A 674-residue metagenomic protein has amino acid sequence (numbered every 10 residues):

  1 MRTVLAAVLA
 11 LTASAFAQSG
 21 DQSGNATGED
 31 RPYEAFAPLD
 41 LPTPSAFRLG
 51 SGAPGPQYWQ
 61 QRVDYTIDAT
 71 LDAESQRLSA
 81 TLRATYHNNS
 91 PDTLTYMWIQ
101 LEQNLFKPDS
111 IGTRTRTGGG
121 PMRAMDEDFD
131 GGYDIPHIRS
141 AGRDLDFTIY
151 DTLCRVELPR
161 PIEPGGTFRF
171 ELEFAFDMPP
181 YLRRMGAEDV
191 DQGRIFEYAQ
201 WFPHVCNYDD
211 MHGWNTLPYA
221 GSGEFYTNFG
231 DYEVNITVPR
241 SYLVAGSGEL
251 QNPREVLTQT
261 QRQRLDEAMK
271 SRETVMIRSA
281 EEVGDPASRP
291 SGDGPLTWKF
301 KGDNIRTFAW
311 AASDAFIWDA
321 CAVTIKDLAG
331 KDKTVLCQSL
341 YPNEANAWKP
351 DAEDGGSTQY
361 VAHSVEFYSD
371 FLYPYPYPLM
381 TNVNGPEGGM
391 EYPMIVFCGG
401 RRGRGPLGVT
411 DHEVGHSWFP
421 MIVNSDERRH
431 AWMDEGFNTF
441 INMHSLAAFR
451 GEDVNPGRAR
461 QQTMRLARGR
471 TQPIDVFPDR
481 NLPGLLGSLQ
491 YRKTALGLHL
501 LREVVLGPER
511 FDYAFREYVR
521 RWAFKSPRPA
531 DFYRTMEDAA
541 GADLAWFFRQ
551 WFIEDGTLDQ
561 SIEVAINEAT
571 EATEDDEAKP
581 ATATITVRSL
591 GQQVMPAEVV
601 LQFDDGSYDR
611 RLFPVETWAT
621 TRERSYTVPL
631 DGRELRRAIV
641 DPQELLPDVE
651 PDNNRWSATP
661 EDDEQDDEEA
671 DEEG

Functional and structural regions predicted by a protein language model:
Q18-S79, A545-W546, Q550: N-terminal, polar/Ser/Thr-rich
G24-G28, R77, H87, T93-L94 (+6 more regions): A surface-exposed beta-strand-loop module
D109-M122, A175-Y232, P253, L646-G674: Glycine/proline-rich low-complexity spacer/linker segments in large multi-domain proteins
P203-W214, A220-D411, F440: Hydrophobic helix-coil surface modules that form long, contiguous segments used for peptide/substrate interaction
A245-G246, T258, A545, Q560-D641: Beta-strand-rich binding/interaction modules
C337, R429, E435-L506, W522-A523: Acidic/His/Gly-enriched intrinsically disordered linker/tail segments that often contain short helix/coil "MoRF-like"
G355, V396-G457, F515-R516: Zinc-dependent metallopeptidase catalytic helix centered on the HExxH motif and its immediate flanking segment
G487-K579, A583-I585: Amphipathic alpha-helical substructures
